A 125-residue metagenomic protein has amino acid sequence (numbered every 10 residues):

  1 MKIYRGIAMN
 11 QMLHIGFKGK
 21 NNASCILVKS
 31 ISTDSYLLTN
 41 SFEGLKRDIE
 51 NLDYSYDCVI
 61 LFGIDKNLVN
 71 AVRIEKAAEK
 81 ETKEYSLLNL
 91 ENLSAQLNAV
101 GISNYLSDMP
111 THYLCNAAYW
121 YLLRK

Functional and structural regions predicted by a protein language model:
M1-L114, L122-R124: N-terminal catalytic or cofactor-binding beta/alpha core of small enzyme domains
